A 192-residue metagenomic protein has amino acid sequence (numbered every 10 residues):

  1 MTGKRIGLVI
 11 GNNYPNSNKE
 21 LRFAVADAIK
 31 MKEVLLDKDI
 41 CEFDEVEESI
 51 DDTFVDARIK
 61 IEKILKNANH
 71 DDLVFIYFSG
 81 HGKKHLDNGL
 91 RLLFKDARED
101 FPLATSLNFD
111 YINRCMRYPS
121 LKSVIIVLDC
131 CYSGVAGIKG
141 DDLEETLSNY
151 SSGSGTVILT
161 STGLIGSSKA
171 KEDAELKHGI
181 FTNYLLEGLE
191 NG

Functional and structural regions predicted by a protein language model:
T2-K19: Short glycine-rich His-centered loop
K4, D52-D141: Caspase-like (clan CD) cysteine peptidase catalytic core
R5, V46, T156: Short, conserved active-site loop motifs that form the nucleotide-linked donor/cofactor pocket
G11, A24, A28, L35 (+1 more regions): Active-site-proximal C-terminal subdomain of hydrolase catalytic domains
N16-E20, D100-L103, S167-K171: A generic structural signal for short coil/turn motifs at secondary-structure boundaries
S17-R22, E47-I50: Second-shell loop/turn segments in exported
D27, M31, A57-K60, N108 (+1 more regions): Stable alpha-helical elements in mature extracytoplasmic
K30-D44: Signal peptide-proximal N-terminal region of secreted/periplasmic/extracellular or secretory-lumen proteins
